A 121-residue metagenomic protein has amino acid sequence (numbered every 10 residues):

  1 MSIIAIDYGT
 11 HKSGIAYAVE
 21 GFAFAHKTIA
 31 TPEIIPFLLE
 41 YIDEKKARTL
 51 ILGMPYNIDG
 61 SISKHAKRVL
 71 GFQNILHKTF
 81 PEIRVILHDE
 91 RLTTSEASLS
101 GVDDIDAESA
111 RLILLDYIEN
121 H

Functional and structural regions predicted by a protein language model:
S2-I3, T10-H121: Phosphate- and other anionic-substrate recognition elements at nucleic-acid/protein interfaces
